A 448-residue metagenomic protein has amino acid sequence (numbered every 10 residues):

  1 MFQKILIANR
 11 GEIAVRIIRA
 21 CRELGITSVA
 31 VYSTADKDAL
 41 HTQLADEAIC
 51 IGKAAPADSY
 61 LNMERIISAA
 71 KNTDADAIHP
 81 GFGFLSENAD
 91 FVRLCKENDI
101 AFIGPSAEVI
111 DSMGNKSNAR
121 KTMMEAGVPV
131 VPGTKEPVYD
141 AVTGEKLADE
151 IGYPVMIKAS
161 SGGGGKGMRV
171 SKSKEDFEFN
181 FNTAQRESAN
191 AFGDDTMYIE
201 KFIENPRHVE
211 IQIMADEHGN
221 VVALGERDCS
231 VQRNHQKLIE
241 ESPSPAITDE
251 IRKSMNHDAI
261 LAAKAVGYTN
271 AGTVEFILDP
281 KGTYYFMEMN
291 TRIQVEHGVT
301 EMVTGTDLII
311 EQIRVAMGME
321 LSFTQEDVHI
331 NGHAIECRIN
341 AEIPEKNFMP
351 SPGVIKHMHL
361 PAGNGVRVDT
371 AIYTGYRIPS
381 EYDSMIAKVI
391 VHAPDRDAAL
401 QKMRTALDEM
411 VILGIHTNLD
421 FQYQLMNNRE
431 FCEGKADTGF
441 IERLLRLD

Functional and structural regions predicted by a protein language model:
M1-E125, V138-K146, A398: ATP-binding N-terminal substructure of ATP-dependent carboxylate-amine bond-forming enzymes
I7-L24, A48, K71-T73, A89 (+5 more regions): ATP-dependent carboxylate activation and anion-phosphoryl transfer catalytic cores that bind Mg-ATP to form
V29, H79, A101-I103, V131 (+3 more regions): Structural detector of well-ordered beta-strand residues that form the stable sheet scaffold of enzyme domains
T122-V131, Y153-P154: A polyampholytic, Gly/Pro-enriched intrinsically disordered region
K135: Alpha/beta catalytic cores of group-transfer enzymes, especially the acyltransferase/condensing modules of polyketide
L147-M156: Acidic/histidine-enriched active-site and ligand-binding environments that engage anionic O-linkages
G165-G167: A short acidic, helix-capping loop that chelates divalent metal ions and anchors anionic groups
